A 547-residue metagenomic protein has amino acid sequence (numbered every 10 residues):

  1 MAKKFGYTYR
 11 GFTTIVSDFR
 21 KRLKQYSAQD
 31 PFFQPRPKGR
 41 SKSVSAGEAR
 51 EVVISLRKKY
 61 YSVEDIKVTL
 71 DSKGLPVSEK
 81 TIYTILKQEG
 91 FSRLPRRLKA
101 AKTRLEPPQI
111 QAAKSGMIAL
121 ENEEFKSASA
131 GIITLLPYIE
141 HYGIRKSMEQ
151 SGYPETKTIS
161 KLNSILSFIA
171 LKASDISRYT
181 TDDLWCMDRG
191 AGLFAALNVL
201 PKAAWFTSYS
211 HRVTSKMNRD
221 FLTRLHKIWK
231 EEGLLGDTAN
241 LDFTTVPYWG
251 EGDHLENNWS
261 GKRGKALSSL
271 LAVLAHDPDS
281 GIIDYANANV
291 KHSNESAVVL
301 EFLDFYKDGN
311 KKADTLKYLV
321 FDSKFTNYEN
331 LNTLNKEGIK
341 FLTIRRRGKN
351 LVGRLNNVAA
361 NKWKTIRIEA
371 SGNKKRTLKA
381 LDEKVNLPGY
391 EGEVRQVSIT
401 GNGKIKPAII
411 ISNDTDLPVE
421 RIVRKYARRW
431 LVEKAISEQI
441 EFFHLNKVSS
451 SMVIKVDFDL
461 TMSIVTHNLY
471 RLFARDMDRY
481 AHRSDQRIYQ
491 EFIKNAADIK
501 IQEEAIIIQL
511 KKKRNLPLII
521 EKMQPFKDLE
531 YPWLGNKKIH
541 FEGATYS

Functional and structural regions predicted by a protein language model:
M1-K4, K58-S72, E79, S174-D188: Short, charged amphipathic recognition helices of the HTH superfamily and cognate SANT/SANTA-like modules
K3-S55, E89, R96-L105, A130-S147: Short, basic alpha-helical/linker "hinge" immediately adjacent to a nucleic-acid-recognition surface
K3-T14, D71-T84, K157, D188-W205: Short, basic interhelical loop/turn and adjoining N-cap of the next helix at nucleic-acid- or acidic-partner-contacting
F12, V52-V53, I66, I82 (+3 more regions): Mobile genetic element proteins and their domesticated derivatives, centered on retroelements and DNA transposons
F19-Y26, L86-K99, P108, A204-R224: Short, basic alpha-helical nucleic acid-contact segments in DNA-binding proteins and DNA transaction factors
E48-Y60, I165-A173: Short, amphipathic alpha-helical "recognition" segments used to contact nucleic acids or chromatin
V63-A101: Conserved short alpha-helical interface segments
Q109-A130, I144-S547: Anion-binding and metal-coordination hotspots
